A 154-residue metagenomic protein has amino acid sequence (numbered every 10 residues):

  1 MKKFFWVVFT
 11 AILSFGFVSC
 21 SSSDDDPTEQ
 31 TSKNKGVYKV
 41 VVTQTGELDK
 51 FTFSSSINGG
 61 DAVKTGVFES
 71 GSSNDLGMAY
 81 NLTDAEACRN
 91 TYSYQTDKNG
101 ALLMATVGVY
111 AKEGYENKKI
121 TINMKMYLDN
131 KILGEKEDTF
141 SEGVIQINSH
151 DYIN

Functional and structural regions predicted by a protein language model:
F4-W6, L13-V40: Bacterial Sec-dependent N-terminal signal peptides
T28-N154: First exposed extracellular module after export/assembly in secreted or surface-exposed proteins
